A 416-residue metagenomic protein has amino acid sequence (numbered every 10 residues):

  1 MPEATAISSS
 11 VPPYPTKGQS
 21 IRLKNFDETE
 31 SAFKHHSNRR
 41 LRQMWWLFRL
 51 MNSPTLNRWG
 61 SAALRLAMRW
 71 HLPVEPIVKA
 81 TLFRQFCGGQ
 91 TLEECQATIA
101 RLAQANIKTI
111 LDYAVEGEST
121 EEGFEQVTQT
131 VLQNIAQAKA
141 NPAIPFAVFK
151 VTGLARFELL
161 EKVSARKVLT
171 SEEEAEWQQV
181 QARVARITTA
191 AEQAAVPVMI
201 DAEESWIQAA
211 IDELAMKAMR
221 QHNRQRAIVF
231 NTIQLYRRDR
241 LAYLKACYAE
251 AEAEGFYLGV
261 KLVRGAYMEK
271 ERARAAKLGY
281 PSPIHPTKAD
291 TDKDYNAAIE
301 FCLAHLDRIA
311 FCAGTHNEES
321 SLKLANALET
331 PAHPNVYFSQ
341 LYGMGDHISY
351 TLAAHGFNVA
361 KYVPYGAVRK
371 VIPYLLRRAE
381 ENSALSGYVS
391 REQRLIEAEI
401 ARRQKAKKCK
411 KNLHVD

Functional and structural regions predicted by a protein language model:
P2-D416: Positively charged, amphipathic and often flexible ligand-engagement surfaces
